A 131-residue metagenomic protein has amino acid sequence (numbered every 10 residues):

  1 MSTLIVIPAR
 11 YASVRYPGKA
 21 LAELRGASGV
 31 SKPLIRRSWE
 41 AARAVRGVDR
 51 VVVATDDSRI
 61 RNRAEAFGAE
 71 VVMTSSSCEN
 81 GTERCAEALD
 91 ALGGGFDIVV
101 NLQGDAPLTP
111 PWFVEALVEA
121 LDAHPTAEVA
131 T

Functional and structural regions predicted by a protein language model:
L4-A54: N-terminal glycine-rich phosphate-binding loop and ensuing alpha1 helix
D49, D97, E128: Conserved acidic residues
T55-N62: Short, glycine/polar-rich helix-capping loops at beta-to-alpha or helix-loop-helix junctions that flank or form
R59, E79, P107-T109: A short, conserved beta-strand element in the Rossmann-like catalytic core that flanks the donor/metal-binding loop
E65-G81: Conserved donor nucleotide-binding strand/loop of the catalytic core
C85, L89, G95-T109: Short beta-strand-to-loop acidic/aromatic patch adjacent to the donor-nucleotide binding site
L92, L108-T131: Conserved donor-nucleotide/metal-binding helix-loop-beta segment in metal-dependent transferases, i.e., the alpha-helix
